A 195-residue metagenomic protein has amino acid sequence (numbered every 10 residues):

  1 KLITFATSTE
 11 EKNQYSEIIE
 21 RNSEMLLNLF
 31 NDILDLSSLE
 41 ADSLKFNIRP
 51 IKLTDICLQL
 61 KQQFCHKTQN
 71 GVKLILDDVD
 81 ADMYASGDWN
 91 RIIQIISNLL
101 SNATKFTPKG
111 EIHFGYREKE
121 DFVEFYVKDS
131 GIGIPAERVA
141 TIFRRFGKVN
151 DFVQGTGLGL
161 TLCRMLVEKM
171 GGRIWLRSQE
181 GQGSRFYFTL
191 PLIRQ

Functional and structural regions predicted by a protein language model:
K1-E10, E17-I18: Conserved C-terminal segment of the DHp
R21-L26: Short alpha-helical segment of the dimerization/phosphotransfer core of two-component systems
S37-I48: Helix-loop junction within the histidine kinase core
N47-K52, Q69-M83: Conserved catalytic submotifs in the C-terminal HATPase_c
I134-F146: Short conserved segment of the HATPase_c
G159, C163: Short alpha-helical Gxxx[C/S/T] motif in the catalytic ATP-binding
